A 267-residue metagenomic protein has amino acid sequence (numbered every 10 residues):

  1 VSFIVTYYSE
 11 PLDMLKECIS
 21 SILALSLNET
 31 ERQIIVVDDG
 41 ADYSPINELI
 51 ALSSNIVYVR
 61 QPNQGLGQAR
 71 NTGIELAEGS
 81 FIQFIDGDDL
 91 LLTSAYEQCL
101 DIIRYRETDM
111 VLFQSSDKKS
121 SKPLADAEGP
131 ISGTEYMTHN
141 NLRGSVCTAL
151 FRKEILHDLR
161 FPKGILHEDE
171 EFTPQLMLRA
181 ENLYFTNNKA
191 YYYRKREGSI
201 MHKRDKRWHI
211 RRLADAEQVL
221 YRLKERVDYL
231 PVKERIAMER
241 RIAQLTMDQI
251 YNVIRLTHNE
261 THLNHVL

Functional and structural regions predicted by a protein language model:
V1-S2, S21, Q33, E171: Cell-envelope/extracellular polymer assembly enzymes that use nucleotide-activated donors
S2-T6, I35-V36, R60: Short hydrophobic beta-strand elements that form part of the catalytic alpha/beta core underpinning NDP-sugar/donor
T6, L66-G67, D86-Y184, R194-I210: Donor-binding/catalytic cores of nucleotide-activated saccharide and glycerol-phosphate transferases/polymerases
E10-A24: Short, well-formed alpha-helical segments that are part of the catalytic scaffolds of diverse glycosyltransferases
I35-I46: A conserved acidic beta->alpha catalytic loop
Q61-A77: Glycine-rich, basic loop-to-helix element that forms the pyrophosphate-binding segment of sugar-nucleotide handling
I82: Short aromatic/hydrophobic "clamp" motif used to bind/position activated sugar donors
R194-L267: C-terminal subregions of glycosyltransferases and related glycan-biosynthesis enzymes
